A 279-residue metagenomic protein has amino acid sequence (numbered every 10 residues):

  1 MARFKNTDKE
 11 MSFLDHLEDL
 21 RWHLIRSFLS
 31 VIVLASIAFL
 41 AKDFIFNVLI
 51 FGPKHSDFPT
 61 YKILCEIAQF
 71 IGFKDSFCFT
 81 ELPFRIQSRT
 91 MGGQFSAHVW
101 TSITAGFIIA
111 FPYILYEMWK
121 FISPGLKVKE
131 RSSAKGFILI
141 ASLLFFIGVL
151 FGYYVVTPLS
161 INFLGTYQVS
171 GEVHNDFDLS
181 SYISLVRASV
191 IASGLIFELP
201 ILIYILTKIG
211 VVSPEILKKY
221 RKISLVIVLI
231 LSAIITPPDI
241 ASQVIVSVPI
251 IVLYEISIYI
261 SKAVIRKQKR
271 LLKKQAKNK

Functional and structural regions predicted by a protein language model:
M1-K279: Membrane topogenic/interface segments and analogous intrinsically disordered interaction regions
